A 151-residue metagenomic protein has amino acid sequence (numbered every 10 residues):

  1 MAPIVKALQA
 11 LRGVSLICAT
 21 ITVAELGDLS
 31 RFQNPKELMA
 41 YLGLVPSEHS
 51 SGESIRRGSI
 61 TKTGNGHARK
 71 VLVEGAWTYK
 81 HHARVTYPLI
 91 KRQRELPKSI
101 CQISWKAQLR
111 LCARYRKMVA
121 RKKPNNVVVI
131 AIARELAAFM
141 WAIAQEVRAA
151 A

Functional and structural regions predicted by a protein language model:
M1-A151: A detector of single, family-specific signature residues that are central to catalytic or substrate-handling motifs
